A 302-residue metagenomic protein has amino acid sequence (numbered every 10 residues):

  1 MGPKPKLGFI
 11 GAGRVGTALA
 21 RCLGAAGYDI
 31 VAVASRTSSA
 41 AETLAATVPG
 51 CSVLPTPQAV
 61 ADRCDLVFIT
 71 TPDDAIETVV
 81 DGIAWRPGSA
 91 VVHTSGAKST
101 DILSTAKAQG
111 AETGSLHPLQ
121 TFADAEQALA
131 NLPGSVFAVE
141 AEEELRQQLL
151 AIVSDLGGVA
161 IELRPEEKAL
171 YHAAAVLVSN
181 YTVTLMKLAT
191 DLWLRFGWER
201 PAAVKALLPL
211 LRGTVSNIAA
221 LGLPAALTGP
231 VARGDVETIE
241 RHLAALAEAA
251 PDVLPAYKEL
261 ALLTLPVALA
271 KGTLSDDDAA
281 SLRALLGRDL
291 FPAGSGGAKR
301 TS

Functional and structural regions predicted by a protein language model:
M1-A59, G88: NAD(P)+-binding Rossmann beta1-loop-alpha1 motif at the extreme N-terminus of oxidoreductases
L7-F9, I69, V139: Hydrophobic Val/Ile/Leu positions in short beta-strands of Rossmann-like dinucleotide-binding domains
A26-G27, R63, Q109, L156: Conserved dinucleotide-binding and phosphotransfer motif residues
Y28-D29, A111, G158, W198: Short phosphate-binding/catalytic loops that engage adenosine nucleotides
S38, V48, S52-Q127: Rossmann-like NAD(P)(H) cofactor-binding subdomain of soluble oxidoreductases
T43-T47, A128-A220: Internal alpha-helical scaffold of NAD(P)-dependent oxidoreductase catalytic cores
S216-L274: Interdomain hinge/lid region at the active-site interface of Rossmann-like NAD(P)-dependent oxidoreductases
A268-S302: NAD(P)-dependent dehydrogenase/reductase Rossmann-like domain
